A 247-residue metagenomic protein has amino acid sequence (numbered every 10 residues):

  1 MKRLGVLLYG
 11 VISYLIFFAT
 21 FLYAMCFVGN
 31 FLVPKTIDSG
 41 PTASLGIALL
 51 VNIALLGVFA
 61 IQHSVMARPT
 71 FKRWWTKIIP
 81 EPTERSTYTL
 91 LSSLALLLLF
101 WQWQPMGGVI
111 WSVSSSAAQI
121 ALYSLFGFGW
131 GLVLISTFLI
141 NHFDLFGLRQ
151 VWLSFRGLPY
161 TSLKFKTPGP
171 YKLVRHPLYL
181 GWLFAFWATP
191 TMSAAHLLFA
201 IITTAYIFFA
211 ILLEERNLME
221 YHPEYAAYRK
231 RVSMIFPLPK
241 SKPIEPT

Functional and structural regions predicted by a protein language model:
V6-Y23, L49-A54, P82-A95: Alpha-helical transmembrane segments of integral membrane proteins, especially early/N-terminal helices
F17-A19, Y23-C26, G46, L55 (+3 more regions): Hydrophobic transmembrane alpha-helices
N30-T42, F71-T76, Q104-S115: Membrane-interface helix termini and inter-helical loops of multi-pass transporters
S39-I47, W74-L91, R156-Y160: Juxtamembrane helix-capping/reentrant segments at transmembrane boundaries
A43-G57, A118-T137: Alpha-helical transmembrane segments
I61-I78: Membrane-helix interface/capping segments
L91-L98, W103, F126-G129, K172-A185: Core segments of transmembrane alpha-helices that mediate helix-helix packing or line hydrophobic substrate/ligand
L148-S162: Juxtamembrane inter-helical linkers in multi-pass membrane proteins
